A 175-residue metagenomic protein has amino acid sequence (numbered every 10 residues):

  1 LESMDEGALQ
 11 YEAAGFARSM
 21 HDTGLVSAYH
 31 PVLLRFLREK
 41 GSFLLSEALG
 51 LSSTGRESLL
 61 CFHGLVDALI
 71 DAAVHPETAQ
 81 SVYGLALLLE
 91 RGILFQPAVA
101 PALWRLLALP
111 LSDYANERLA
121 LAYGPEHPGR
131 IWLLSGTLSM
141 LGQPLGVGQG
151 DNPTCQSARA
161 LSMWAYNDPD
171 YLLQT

Functional and structural regions predicted by a protein language model:
L1-T175: Structured alpha-helical subdomains that flank or immediately precede key functional sites
